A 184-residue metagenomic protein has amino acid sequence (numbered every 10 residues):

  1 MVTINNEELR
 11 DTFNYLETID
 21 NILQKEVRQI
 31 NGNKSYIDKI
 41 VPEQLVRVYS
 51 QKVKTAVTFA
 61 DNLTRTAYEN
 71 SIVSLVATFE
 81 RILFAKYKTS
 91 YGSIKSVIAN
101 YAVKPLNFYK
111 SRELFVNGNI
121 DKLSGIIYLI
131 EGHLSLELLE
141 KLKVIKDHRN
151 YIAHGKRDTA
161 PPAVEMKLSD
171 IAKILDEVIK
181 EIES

Functional and structural regions predicted by a protein language model:
M1-S74, R81-K86, S169, K173-S184: Extended intrinsically disordered or low-complexity regions, especially N/C-terminal cytosolic tails and loops, rather
N6, A77, L142-I145: General helical secondary-structure elements
T66, N70-A77, N107, G118-D121: Generic recognition of short, well-ordered alpha-helical interface segments
L83-T159, S169, I174-E181: Flexible secondary-structure boundary motifs
P162-M166: A short acidic/glycine-rich loop-to-helix N-cap element
